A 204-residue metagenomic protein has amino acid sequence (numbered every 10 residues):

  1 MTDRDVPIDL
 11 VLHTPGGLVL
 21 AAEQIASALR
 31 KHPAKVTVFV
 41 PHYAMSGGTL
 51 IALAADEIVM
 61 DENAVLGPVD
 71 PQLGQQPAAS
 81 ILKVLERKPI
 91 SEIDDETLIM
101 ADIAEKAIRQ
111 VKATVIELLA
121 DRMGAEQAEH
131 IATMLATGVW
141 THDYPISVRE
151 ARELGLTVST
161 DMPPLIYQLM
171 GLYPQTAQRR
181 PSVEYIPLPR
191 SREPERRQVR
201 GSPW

Functional and structural regions predicted by a protein language model:
M1-T37, A44, V59-D61, P71-W204: N-terminal organellar transit peptides
G47-G48: Acidic, divalent-metal-coordinating active-site segment for phosphoryl/phosphodiester hydrolysis, typified by short
A55: Extended, alpha-helix-rich binding/interface surfaces that flank or overlap catalytic cores and mediate recognition
